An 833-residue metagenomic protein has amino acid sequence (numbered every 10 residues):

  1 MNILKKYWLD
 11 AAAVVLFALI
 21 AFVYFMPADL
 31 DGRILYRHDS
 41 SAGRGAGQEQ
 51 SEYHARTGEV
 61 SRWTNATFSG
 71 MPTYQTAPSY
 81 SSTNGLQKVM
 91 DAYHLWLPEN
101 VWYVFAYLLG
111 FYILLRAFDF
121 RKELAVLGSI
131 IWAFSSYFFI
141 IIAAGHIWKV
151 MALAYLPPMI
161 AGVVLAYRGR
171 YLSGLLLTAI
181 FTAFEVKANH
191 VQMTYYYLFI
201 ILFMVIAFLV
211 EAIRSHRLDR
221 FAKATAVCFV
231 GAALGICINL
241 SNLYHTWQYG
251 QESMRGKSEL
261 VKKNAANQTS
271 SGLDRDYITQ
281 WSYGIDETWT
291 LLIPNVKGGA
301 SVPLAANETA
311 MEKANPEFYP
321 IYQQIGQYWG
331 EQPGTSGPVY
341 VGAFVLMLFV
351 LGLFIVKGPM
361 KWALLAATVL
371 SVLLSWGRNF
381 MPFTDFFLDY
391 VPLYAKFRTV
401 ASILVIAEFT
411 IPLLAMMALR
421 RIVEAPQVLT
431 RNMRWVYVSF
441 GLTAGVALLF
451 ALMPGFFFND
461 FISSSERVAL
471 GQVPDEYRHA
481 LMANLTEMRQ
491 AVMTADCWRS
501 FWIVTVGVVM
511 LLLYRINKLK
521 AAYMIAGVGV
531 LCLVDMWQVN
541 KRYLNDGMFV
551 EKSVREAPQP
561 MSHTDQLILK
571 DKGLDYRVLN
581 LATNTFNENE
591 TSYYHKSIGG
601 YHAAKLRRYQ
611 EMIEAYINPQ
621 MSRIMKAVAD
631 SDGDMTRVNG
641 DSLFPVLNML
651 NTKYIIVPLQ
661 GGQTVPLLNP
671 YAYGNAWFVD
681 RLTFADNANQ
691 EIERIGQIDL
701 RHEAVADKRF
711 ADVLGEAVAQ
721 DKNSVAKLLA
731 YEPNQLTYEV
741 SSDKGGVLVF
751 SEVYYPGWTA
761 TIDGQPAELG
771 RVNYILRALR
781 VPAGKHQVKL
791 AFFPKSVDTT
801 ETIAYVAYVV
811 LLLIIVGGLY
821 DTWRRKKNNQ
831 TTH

Functional and structural regions predicted by a protein language model:
D10-A46, G231-H245, L370-L373, V446-L452 (+1 more regions): Transmembrane signal-anchor helices characteristic of membrane glycosylation enzymes that use polyprenol
I20-L114, F118, I130-L153, N267-T269 (+4 more regions): Membrane-interface coil-to-helix junctions
H54, E59-S79, G284, V296 (+8 more regions): Extracytoplasmic/lumenal acceptor-recognition loop(s) of multi-pass membrane glycoenzymes
S82, L97-F111, G337-L351, A407-M416 (+1 more regions): Hydrophobic alpha-helical transmembrane segments
L115-F134, G169-L175: Transmembrane-helix signature of polytopic, membrane-embedded enzymes that assemble or transfer cell-envelope glycans
S129, G145-A154, A166-A183, V191-M193 (+3 more regions): Contiguous transmembrane helix-bundle modules in multi-pass membrane proteins
K223-Y283: Polar, glycine-rich mid-to-C-terminal structural blocks that act as macromolecule-binding/assembly scaffolds
M347, K653, G662, H702 (+1 more regions): Active-site-proximal, structured, solvent-exposed surfaces of multi-pass membrane proteins that position macromolecular
